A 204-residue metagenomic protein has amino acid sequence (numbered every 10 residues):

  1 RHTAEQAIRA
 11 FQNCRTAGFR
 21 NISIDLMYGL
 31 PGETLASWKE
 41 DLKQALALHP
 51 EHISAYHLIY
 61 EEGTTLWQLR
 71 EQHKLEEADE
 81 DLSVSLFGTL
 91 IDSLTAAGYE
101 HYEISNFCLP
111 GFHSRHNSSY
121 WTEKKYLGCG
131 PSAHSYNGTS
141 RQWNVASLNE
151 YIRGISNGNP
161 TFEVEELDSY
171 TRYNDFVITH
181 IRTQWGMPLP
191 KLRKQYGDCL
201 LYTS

Functional and structural regions predicted by a protein language model:
R1-C199: C-terminal scaffold of the Radical SAM
Y202-T203: Conserved small/polar residues in nucleotide/adenosyl-binding loops
